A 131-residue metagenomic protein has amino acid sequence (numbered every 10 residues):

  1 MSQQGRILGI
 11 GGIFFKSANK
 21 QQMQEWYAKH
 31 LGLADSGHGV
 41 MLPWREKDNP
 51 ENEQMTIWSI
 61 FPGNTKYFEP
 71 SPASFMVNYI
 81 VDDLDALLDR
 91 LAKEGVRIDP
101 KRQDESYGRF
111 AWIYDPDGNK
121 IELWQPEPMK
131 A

Functional and structural regions predicted by a protein language model:
M1-G12, G37-H38, L88-A131: Vicinal oxygen chelate
S2-L8, F14-I57, K93: Core segments of cupin and vicinal oxygen chelate
Q21-Q22, D85-A86, G108: Short alpha-helical
L31-A34, Y79-I80, P100-R102: Short linear motifs in intrinsically disordered
L31-P72, I113-P116, K120-E127: Conserved short beta-strand elements that form part of the metal-binding/catalytic scaffold of enzyme active sites
P70-L91: Mid-chain, well-packed structural core segment of small domains
